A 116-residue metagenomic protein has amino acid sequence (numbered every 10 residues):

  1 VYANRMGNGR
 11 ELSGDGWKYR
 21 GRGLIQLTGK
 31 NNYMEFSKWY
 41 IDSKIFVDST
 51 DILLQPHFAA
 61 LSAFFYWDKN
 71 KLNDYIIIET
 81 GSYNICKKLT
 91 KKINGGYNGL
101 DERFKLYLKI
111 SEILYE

Functional and structural regions predicted by a protein language model:
V1-F65: Peptidoglycan-targeting cell-wall enzymes and recognition modules
G16, L72-G81: Surface-exposed acidic, glycine-flexible loop patches that form ligand/cofactor-binding and adhesion interfaces
G29-N32, I41, F64-L72, K91-N98 (+1 more regions): Sec-exported extracytoplasmic/periplasmic mature domains
F58-A60, K69-L72, I76: Proteins synthesized as precursors that undergo proteolytic processing into mature forms
L61, F65, K87, K91 (+1 more regions): Solvent-exposed, polar/charged alpha-helical surfaces in well-ordered, non-transmembrane soluble domains, broadly
I77-G99: Acidic helix/loop microenvironments that form the catalytic cleft of cell-wall polysaccharide enzymes
N98-E116: Active-site signature of cysteine proteases
